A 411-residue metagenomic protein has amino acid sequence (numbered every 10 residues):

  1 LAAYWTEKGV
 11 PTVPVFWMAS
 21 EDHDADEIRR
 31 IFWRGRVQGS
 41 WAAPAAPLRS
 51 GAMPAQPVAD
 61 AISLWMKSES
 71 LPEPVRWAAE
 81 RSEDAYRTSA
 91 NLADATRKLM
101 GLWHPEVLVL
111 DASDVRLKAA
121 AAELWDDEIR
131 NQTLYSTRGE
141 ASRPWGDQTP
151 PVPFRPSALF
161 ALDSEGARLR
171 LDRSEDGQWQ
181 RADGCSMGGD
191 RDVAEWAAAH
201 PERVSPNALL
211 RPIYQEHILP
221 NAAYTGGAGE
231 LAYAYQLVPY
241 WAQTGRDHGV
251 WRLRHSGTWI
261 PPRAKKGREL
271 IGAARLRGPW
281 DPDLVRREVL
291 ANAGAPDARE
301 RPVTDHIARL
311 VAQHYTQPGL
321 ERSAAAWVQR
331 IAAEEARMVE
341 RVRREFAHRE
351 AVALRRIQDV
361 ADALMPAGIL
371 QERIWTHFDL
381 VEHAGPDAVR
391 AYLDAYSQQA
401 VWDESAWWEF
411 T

Functional and structural regions predicted by a protein language model:
L1-E7, A234, V238-W241: Histidine-anchored nucleotide/phosphate-binding helix
A3-D24, G249-V250: Glycine-rich phosphate/pyrophosphate-binding loops and their adjacent beta-strand/loop elements at enzyme active sites
F16-I28, A119, S256-E269: Short, conserved secondary-structure transition motifs
D24-I31, A121-W125, Q236: Short acidic, glycine/serine/threonine-rich loops at helix termini
F32-A59: A glycine-rich helix N-cap at a beta->alpha junction
T96-L99, W103-G188, D192, E288-T411: Long, compositionally biased intrinsically disordered regions
P150, R155-A222, A228-P239, V250 (+3 more regions): A translation/RNA-centric and nucleic-acid-associated enzymatic feature enriched in Class II aminoacyl-tRNA synthetases
W251-E300: Conserved catalytic alpha/beta cores of large enzymes that bind or transform nucleotide phosphates and polynucleotides
